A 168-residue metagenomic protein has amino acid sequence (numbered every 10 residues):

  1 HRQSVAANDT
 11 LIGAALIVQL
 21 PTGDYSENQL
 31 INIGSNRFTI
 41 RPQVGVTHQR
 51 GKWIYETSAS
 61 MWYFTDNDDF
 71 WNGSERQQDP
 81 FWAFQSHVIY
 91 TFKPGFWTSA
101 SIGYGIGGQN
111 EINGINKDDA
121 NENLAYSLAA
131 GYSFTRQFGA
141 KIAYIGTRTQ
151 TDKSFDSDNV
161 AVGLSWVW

Functional and structural regions predicted by a protein language model:
H1-A6, N28-N32, V44-G45, N72: Short helix-to-loop capping/linker segments positioned immediately adjacent to catalytic or ligand/cofactor-binding
H1-L11, S26, K52, G95 (+1 more regions): Short loop/turn motifs that connect adjacent beta-strands in outer-membrane beta-barrel proteins
A7-D24, I31-N36: Short acidic, low-complexity segments enriched in Ser/Thr/Gly/Pro
T10, Q19-P21, P42, L128 (+1 more regions): Proline-rich low-complexity regions
V18-D24, H48-K52, M61-T65, Y104-G108 (+2 more regions): Transmembrane beta-strands of outer-membrane beta-barrel pores
S26-L30, D68-N72, N110-G114: Short acidic, glycine/proline-rich loop/turn micro-motifs
F38-S101: Aromatic-anchored, glycine/proline-accented short structural segments that stabilize local strand-turns or short
S74-W168: Outer membrane beta-barrel transmembrane domains
